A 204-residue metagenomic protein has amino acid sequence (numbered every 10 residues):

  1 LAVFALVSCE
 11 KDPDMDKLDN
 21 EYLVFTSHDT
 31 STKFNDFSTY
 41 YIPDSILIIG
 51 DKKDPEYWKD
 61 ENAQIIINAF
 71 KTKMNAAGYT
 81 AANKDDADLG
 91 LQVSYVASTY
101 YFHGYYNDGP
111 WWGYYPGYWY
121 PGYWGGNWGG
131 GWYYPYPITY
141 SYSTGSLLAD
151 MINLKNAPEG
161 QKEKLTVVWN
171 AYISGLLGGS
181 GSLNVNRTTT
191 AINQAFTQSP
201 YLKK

Functional and structural regions predicted by a protein language model:
F4-S8: C-terminal motif of bacterial Sec signal peptides marking the signal peptidase cleavage site
C9-N62: A structural "domain/chain start" motif
C9-P13, E21-S31, T139-V167, I173-K204: C-terminal/domain-edge helix-coil "capping" segments
T32-F34, D54-I66, N83, P137-S143 (+1 more regions): Extracytoplasmic/periplasmic, Sec-exported soluble proteins
D36-S38, A87-L89, S143-L148, W169: Envelope-exposed proteins and targeting segments
S45, I49-A97: N-terminal segment of the mature soluble domain
L47-I49, V96-Y100, K155-N156, S174-G178: Solvent-exposed loop/turn segments at secondary-structure junctions within structured extracellular/periplasmic domains
Q92-G145: Low-complexity, compositionally biased segments in intrinsically disordered regions
